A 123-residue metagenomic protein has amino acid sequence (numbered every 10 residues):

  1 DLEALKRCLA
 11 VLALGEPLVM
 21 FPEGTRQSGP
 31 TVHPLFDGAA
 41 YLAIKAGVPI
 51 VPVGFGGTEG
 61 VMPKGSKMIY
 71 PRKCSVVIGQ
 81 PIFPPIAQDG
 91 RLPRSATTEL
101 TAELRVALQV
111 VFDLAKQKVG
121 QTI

Functional and structural regions predicted by a protein language model:
L2-I123: Non-catalytic C-terminal accessory region of glycerolipid acyltransferases and related lyso-lipid remodeling enzymes
